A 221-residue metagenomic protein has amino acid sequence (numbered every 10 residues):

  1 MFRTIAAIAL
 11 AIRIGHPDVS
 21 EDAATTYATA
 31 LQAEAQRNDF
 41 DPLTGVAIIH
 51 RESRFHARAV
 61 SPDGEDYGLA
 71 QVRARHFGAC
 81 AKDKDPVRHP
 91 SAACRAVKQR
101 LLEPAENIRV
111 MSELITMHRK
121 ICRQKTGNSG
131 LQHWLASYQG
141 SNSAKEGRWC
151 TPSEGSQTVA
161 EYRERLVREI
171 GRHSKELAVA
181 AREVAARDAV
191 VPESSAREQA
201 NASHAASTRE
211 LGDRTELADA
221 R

Functional and structural regions predicted by a protein language model:
M1-I5, A9-T25, Q36-N38, R75-R221: Non-catalytic cell-wall polysaccharide-engagement segments
L31, F40-H56, V72, M111 (+1 more regions): Short, functionally critical alpha-helical segments immediately adjacent to catalytic or ligand/cofactor-binding
A59-S61: Short, solvent-exposed loop/turn and secondary-structure capping segments
